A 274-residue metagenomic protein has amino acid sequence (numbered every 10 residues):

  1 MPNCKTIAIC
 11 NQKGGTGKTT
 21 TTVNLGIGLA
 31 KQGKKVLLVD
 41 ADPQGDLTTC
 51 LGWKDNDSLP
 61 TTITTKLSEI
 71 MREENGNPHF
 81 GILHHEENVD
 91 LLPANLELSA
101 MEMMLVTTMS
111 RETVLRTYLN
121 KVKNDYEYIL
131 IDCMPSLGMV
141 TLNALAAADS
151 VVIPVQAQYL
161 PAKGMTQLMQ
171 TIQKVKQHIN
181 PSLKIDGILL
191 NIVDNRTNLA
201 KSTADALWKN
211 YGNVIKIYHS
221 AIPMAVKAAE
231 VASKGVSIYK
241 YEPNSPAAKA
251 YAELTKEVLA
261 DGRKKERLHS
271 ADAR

Functional and structural regions predicted by a protein language model:
M1-R274: P-loop NTP-binding core
